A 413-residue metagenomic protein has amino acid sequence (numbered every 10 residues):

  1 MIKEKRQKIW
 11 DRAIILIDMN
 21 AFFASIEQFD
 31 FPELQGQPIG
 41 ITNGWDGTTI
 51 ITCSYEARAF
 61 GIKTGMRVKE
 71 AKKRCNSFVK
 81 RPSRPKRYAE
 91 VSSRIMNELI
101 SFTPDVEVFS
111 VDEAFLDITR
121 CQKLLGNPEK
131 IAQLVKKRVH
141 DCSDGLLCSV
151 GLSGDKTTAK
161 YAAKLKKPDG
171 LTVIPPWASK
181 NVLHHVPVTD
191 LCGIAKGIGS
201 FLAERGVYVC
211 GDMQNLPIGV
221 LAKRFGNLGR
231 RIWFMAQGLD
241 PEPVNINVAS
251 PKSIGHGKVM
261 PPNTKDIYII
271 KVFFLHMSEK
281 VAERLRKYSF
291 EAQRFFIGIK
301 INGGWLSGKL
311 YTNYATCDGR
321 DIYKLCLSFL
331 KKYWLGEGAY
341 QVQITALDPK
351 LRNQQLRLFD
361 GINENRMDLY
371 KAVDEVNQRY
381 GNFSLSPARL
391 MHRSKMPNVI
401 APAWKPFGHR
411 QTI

Functional and structural regions predicted by a protein language model:
M1-R231, E283, N363-I413: Gly/Gly-Pro- and Ser/Thr-rich, intrinsically disordered tail segments characteristic of DNA damage-repair and tolerance
Q7-K8, L16, I198-A339: DNA-contacting surface of Y-family translesion DNA polymerases
Q37, C148, D169, Q293-F295 (+2 more regions): Change "...and in nucleic-acid phosphodiester-cleaving endonucleases..." to "...and in nucleic-acid processing enzymes
M66-R74, P104-E113, Y208, E242-I254 (+2 more regions): Short, compositionally biased low-complexity segments
F115-R120, L306-T312, N353-F359: Short, hydrophobic beta-strand segments
L152-K156, A236-L239, E291-N302, A339-K350 (+1 more regions): A glycine-rich phosphate-binding loop feature that marks nucleotide/adenosyl-phosphate handling sites
D321-R379: C-terminal hydrophobic structural anchor segments that stabilize assembly/packing rather than catalytic chemistry
